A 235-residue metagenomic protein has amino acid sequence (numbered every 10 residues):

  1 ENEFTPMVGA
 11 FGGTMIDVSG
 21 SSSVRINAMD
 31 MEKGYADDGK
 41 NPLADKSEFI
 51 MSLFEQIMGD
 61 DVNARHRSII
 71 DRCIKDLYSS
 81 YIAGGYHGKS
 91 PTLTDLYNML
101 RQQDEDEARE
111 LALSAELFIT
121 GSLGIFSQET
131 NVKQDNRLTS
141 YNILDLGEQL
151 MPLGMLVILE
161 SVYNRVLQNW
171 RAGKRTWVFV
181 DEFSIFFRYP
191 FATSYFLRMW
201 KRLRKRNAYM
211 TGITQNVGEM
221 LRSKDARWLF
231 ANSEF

Functional and structural regions predicted by a protein language model:
E1: Glycine-rich phosphate-binding P-loop
F4-P6: Rossmann-like S-adenosyl-L-methionine
G9-G13, V18-S22, N27-A208, G212 (+1 more regions): P-loop NTPase motor domains
N216-V217: The feature captures the ABC ATPase H-loop/switch
M220-F235: C-terminal regions of RecA-like/P-loop NTPase motor modules
